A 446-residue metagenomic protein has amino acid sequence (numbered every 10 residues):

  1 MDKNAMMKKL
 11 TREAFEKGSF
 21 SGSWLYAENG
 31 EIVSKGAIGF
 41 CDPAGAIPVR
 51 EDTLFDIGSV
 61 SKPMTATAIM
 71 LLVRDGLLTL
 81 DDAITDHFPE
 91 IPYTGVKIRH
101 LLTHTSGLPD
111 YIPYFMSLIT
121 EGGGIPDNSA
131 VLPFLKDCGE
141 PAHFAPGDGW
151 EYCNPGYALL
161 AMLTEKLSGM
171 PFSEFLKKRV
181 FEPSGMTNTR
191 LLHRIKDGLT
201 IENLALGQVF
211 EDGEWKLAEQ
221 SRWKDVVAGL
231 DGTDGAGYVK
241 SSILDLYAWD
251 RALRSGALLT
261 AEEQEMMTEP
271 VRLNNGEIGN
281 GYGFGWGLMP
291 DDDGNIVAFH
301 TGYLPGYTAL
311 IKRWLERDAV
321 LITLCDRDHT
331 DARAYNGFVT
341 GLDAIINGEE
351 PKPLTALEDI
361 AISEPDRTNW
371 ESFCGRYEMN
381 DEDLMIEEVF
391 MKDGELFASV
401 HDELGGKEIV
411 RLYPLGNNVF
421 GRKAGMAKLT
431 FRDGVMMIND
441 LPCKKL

Functional and structural regions predicted by a protein language model:
D2-I57, L77-D82, K136-E140: Short, conserved catalytic-motif segment at the N-terminal edge
M6-R12, G30, D56-D81, L160-E165 (+2 more regions): Active-site SXXK
K35, D42, G95-P305: Short, surface-exposed loop or secondary-structure junction motifs that flank catalytic or metal-binding residues
G39-P43, L230, D328-H329, L404: A short acidic/small-residue loop/turn micro-motif
F55-G58, W150-Y152: Catalytic tyrosine of NAD(P)H-dependent dehydrogenase/reductases that use a Tyr as the general acid/base
L80-T94, P183-S184: Short, glycine/proline-biased beta-turn/loop segments that scaffold the active-site neighborhood
L310-D328, M437: Short, well-ordered beta-strand elements
T340-L446: Peripheral terminal and inter-domain segments
